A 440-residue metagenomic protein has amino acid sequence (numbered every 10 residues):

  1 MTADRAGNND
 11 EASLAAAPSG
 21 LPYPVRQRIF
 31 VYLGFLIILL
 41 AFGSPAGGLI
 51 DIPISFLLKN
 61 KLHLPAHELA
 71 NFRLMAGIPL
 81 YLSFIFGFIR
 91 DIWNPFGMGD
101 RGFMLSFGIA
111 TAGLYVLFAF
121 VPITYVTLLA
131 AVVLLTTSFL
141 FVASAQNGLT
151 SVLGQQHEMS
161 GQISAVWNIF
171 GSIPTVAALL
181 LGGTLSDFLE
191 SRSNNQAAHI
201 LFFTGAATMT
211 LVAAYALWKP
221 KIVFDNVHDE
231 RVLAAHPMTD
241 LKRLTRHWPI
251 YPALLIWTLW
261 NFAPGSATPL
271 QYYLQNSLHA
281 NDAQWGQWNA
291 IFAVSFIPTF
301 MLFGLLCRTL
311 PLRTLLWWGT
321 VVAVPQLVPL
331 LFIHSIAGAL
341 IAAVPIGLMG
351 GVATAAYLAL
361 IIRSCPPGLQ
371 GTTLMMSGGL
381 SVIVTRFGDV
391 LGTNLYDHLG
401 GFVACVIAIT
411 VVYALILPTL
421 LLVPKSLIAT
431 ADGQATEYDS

Functional and structural regions predicted by a protein language model:
D10-F30, V223-P252: Juxtamembrane intracellular "pre-TM" segments in multi-pass secondary transporters
L14-L80, Y251-I256, W260-S277, W285: Helix-loop boundary and gating motifs at the non-cytosolic
L80-S83, Q162-G183, G378-D389: Glycine-rich segments within core transmembrane alpha-helices of 12-TM secondary carriers
L82-M98, T299-L312, Y396-D397: Helix-to-loop junctions at the C-terminal end of transmembrane segments in multipass secondary transporters
L105-I123, V321-H334: C-terminal ends and interior cores of transmembrane alpha-helices in multi-pass membrane transporters/permeases
F118-A119, T208-P220, I407-S440: Multi-pass alpha-helical transporter architecture, strongest for 12-TM Major Facilitator/SLC carriers used
F141-Q155, V352-P366: Intracellular juxtamembrane helix-capping segments at the cytosolic ends of symmetry-related transmembrane helices
R313-Y357: C-terminal transmembrane helical hairpin of 12-TM major facilitator-type secondary transporters
